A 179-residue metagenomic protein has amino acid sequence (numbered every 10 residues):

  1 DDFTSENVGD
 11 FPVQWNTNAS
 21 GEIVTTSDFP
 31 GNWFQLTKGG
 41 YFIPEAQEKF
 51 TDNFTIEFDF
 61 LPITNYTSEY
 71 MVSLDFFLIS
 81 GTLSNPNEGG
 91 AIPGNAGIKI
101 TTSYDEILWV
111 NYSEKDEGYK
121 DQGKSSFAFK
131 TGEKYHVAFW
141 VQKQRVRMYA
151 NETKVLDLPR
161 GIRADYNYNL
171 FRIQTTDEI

Functional and structural regions predicted by a protein language model:
D1-V8: Sec-dependent signal peptide cleavage junction
F3, F58, K130-A150: Short tryptophan-centered beta-strand motifs in secreted/extracellular beta-sheet-rich domains of glycan-recognition
G9-W33, G39-G40: Extracellular glycan-recognition surfaces and repeat-rich motifs
F29, Q35-Y112: Secretory/extracellular carbohydrate-interaction modules and structurally similar beta-sandwich "look-alikes"
F42-E48, G123-F129, F171-T175: Beta-strand-rich interaction surfaces with strong enrichment in secreted/lumenal proteins
N111-H136: Short, aromatic/His-centered strand-loop micro-motif at the edge of beta-sheets
P159-I179: Flexible glycan-contacting loops in extracellular carbohydrate-active proteins
